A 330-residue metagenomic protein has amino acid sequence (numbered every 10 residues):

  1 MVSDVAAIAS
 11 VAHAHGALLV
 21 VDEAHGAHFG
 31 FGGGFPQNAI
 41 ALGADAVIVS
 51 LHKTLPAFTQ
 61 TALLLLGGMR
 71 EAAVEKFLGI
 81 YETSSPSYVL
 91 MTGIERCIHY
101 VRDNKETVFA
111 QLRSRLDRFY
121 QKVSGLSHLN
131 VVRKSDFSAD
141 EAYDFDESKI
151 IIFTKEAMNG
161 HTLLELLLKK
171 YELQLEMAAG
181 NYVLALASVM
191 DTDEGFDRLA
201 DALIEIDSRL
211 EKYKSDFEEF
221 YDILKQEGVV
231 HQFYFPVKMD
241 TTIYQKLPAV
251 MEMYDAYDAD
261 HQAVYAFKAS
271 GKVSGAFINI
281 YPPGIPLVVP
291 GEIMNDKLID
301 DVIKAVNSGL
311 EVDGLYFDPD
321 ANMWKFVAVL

Functional and structural regions predicted by a protein language model:
M1-S135, T154: Conserved PLP-enzyme active-site core in the AAT-like
Y120-L330: Non-catalytic terminal extensions of PLP-dependent enzymes
